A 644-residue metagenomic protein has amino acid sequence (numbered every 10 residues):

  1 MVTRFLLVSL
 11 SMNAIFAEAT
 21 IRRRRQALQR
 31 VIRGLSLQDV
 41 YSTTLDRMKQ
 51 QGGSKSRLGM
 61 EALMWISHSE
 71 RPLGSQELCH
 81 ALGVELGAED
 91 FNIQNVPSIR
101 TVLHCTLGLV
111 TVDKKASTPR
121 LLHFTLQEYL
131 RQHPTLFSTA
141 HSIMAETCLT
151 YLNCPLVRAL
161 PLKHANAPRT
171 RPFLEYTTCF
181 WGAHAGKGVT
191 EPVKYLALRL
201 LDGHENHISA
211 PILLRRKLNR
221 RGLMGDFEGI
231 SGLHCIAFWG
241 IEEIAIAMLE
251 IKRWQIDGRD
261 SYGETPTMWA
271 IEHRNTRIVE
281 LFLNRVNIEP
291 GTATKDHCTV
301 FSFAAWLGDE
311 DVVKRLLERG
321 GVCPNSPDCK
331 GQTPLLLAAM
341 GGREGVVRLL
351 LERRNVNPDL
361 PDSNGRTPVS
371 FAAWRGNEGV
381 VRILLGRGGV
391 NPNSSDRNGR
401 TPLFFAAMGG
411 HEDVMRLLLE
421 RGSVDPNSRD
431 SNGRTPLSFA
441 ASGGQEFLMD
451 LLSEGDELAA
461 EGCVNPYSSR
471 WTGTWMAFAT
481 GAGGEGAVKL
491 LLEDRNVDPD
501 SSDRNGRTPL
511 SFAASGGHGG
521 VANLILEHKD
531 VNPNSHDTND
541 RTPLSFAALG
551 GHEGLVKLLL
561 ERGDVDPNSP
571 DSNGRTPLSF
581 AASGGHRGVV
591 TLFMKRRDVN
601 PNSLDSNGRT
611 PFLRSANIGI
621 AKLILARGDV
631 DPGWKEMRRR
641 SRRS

Functional and structural regions predicted by a protein language model:
V2-I278, F303: Leucine/isoleucine-rich amphipathic helices and adjacent mixed helix/strand linkers that form non-membrane
D226, D260, T294, D328 (+9 more regions): Ankyrin repeat boundary/linker residues
C235-I241, W269-N275, F303-D309, L337-R343 (+8 more regions): Ankyrin repeat A-helix N-terminal signature
A247-Q255, E280-I288, R315-V322, R348-V356 (+9 more regions): Ankyrin repeat domain, specifically the short helix-to-loop turn at the C-terminus of the second helix of each repeat
I256-D257, G291, N325, D359 (+8 more regions): Ankyrin-repeat junction/capping positions
A441, F612-L613, A621-S644: Leucine-rich solenoid repeat scaffolds
